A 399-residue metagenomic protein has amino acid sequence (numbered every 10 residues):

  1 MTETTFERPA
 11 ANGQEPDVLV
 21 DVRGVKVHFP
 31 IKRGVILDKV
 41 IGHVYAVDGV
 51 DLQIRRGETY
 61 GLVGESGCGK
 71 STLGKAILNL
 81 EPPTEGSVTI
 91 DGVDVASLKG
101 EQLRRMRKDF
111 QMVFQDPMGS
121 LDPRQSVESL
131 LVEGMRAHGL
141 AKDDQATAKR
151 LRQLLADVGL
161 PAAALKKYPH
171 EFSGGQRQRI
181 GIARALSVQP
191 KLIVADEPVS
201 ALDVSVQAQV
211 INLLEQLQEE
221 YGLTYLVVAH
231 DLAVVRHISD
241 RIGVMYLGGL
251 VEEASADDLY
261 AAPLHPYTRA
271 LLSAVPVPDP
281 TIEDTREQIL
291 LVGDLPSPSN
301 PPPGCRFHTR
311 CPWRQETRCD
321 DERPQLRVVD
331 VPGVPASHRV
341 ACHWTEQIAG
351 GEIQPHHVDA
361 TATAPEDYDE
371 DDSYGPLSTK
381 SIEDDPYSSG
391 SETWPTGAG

Functional and structural regions predicted by a protein language model:
E3-V18, I31-D38, S255-D371, G375-L377: Short catalytic/signature loops enriched in Gly
D21, V93-D94, Q145-A163, L272-S273: Conserved ABC ATPase "signature" region
I36-V40, V95-Q111, A137, D144 (+3 more regions): ABC ATPase NBD coupling module
L78: Helix-to-loop junction immediately C-terminal to a conserved catalytic motif
G86-D94: Conserved ABC transporter NBD signature motif
Y168-F172, Q176: Conserved ABC ATPase signature
K191-V194, P198-L202, V206-D284: P-loop NTP-binding/switch modules centered on Walker-like glycine-rich loops
